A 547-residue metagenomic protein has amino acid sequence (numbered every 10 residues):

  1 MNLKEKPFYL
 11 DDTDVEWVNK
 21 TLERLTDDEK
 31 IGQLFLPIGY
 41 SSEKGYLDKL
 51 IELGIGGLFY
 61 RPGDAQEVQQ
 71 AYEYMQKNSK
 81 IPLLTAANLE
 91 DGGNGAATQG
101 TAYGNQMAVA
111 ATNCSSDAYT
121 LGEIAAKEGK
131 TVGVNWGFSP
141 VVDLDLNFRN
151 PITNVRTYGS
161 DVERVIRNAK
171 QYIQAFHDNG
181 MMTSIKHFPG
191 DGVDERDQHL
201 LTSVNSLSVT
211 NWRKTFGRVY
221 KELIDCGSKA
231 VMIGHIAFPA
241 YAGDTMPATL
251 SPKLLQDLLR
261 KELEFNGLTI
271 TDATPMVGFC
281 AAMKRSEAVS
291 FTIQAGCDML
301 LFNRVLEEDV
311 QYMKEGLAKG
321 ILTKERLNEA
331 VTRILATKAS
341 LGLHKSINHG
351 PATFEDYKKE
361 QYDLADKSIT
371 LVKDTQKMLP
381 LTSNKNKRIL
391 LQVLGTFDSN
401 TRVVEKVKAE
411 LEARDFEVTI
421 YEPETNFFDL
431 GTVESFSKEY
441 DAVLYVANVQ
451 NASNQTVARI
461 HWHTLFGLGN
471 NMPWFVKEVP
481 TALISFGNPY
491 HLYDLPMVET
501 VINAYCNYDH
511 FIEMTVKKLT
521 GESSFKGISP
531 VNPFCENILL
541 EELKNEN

Functional and structural regions predicted by a protein language model:
M1-E52, K261, A282-N547: Preference for extracellular/luminal or secreted protein segments
T26, Q66-L83, G93-G95, S160-R326 (+1 more regions): Second-shell residues forming the walls of enzyme active-site clefts
Q33-S42, Q106-Y119, L201-T215, M276-M283: Active-site mouth loops of central-metabolism enzymes
L36, F59, G137-F138, S184 (+3 more regions): Conserved beta-strand positions in the central sheet of alpha/beta enzyme cores
P37-E43, A87-G95, N135-D145, I185-D191 (+2 more regions): Short glycine-enriched loops at secondary-structure junctions
D48-R61, T120-G137: Catalytic domains of carbohydrate-active enzymes, especially glycoside hydrolases
K49-A65, F148, L223-T245, E439-V457: Short acidic, glycine-rich surface-loop motifs adjacent to enzyme active sites
N113-V134, F216, A288, T292: Alpha-helical scaffold segments that flank or form the walls of functional sites
